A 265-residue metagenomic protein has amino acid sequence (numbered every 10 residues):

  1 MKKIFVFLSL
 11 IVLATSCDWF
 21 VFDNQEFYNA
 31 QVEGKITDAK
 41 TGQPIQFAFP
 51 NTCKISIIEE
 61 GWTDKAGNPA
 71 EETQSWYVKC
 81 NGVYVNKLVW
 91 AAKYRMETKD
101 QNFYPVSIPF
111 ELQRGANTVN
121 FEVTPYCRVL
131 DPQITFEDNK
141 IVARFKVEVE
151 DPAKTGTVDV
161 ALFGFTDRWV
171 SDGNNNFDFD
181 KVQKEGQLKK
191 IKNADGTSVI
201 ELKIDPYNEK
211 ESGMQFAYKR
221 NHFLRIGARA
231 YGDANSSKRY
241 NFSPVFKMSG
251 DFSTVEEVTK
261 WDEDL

Functional and structural regions predicted by a protein language model:
L13-S16: C-terminal motif of bacterial Sec signal peptides marking the signal peptidase cleavage site
F22-D23, L112-T135, V147-E148, S253-L265: Extracellular beta-sheet/turn segments enriched in Thr/Pro/Gly and aliphatic residues
A30-A39: A short, amphipathic beta-strand motif
E60-V83: Short, acidic Ser/Thr/Gly-rich low-complexity loop/linker segments typical of extracellular and cell-surface proteins
W76-R95, Q101: Short Pro-Gly-centered beta-turn/loop motif in secreted/extracellular proteins
G82-Y84, N117-V119, G196-L202: Short strand-edge motifs at loop-to-beta-strand transitions and within beta-strands of extracellular beta-rich domains
D100-Y126, S236-D251: Structured interaction patches on ligand/partner-binding surfaces of diverse proteins
T135-L265: Ser/Thr/Gly/Pro-rich, low-complexity flexible regions
